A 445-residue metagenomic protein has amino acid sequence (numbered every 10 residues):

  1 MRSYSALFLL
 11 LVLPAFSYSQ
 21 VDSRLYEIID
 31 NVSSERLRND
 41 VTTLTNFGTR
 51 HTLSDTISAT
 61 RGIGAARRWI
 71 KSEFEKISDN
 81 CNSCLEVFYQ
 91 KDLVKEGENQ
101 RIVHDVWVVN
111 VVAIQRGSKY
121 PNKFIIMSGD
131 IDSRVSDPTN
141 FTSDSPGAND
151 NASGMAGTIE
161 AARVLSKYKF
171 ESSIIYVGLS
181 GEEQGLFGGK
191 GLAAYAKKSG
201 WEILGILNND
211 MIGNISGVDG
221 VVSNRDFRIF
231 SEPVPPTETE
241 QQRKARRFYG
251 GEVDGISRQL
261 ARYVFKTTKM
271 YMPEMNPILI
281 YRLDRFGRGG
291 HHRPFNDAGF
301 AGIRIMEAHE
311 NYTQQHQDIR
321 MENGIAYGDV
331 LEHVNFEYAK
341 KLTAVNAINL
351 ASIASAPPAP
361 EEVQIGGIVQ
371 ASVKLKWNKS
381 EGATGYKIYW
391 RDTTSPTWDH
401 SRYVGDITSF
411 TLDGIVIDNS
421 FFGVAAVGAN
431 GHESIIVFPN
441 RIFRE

Functional and structural regions predicted by a protein language model:
Q20-G62, Q314, M321-D329: N-terminal capping segment at the start of a domain
N39-Q115: A non-catalytic alpha/beta surface segment that caps or lines the substrate-entry region of metallo-dependent hydrolase
T45, I212-P233, L279-P357: Active-site-adjacent mobile loop/cap segments within catalytic or ligand-binding domains
A113, M127-S133, D137-L186, N346: Alpha-helical metal-binding/catalytic segments enriched in His/Glu/Asp
L179-G290, A298: Metal-dependent peptidase/peptidase-like ectodomains
A371-G382: Conserved aromatic anchor
L412-E433: Beta-strand-rich modules
A429-E445: Extracellular fibronectin type III
